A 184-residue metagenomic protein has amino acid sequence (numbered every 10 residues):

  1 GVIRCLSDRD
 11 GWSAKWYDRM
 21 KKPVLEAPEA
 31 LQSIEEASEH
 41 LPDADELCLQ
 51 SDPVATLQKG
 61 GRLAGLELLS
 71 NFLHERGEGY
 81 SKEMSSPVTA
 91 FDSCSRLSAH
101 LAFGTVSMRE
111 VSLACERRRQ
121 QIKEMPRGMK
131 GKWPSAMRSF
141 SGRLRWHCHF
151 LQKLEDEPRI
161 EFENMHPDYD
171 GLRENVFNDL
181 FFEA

Functional and structural regions predicted by a protein language model:
G1-S141, L151: Active-site "lid/cap" and pocket-lining segments within catalytic core domains
G142-R143, H147-A184: Aromatic-anchored, charged helix-turn/loop surface patch used as a conserved interaction hotspot
